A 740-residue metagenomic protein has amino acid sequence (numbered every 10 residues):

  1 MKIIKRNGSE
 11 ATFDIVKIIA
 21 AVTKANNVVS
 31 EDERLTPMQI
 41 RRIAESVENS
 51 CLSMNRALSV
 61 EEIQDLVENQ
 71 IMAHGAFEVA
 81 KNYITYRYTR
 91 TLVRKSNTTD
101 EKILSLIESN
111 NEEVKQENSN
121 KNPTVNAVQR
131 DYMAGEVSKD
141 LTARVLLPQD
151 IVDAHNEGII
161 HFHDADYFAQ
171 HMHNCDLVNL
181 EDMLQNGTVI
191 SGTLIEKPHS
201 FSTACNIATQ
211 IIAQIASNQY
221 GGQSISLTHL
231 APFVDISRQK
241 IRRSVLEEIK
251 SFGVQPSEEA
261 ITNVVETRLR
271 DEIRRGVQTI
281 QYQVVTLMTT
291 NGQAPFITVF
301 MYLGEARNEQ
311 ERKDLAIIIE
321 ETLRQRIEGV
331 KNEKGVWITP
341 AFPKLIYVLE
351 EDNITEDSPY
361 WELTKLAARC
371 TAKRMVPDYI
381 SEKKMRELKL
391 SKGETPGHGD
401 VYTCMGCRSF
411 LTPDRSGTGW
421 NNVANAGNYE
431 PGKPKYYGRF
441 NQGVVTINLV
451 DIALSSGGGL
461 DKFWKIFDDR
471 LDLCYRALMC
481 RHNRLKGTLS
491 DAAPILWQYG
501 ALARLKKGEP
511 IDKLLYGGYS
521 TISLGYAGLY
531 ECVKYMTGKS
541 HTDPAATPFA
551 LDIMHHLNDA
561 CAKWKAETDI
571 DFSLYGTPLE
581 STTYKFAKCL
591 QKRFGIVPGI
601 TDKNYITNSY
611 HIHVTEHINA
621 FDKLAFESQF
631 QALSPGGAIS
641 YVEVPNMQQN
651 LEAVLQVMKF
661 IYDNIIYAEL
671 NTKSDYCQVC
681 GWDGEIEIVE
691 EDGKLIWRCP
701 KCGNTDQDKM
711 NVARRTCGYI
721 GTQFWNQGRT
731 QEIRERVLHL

Functional and structural regions predicted by a protein language model:
M1-N110, R734-H739: Charged, amphipathic alpha-helical regulatory modules used for macromolecular assembly or allosteric control
I15-I19, G75-E78, R307-L315, T537-S540 (+2 more regions): Short amphipathic alpha-helical segments with coiled-coil-like heptad repeat character
T23, Y475, M479, Y530-K534: Amphipathic, well-packed alpha-helical segments that form the structural scaffold of globular domains
T89-V93, T99-G518, K539, D543-T705 (+1 more regions): Conserved catalytic cores of very large enzyme subunits
P232, M301, I522-Y535, H555 (+1 more regions): Contiguous, well-ordered alpha-helical segments that form the cores/surfaces of helical PPI scaffolds
I273-V277, Q281, K534-Y535, R729-E735: Metallocofactor- and cofactor-centric catalytic cores in central/energy metabolism, strongly enriched
K701-L740: Long insertion/accessory domains within large nucleic-acid-processing enzymes
